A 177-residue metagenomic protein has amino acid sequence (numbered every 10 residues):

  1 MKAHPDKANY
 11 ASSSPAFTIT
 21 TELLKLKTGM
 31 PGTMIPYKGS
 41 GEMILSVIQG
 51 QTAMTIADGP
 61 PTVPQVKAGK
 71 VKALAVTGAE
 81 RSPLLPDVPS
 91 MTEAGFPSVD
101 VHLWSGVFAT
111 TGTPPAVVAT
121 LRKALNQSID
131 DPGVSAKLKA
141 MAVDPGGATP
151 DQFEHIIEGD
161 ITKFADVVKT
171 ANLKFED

Functional and structural regions predicted by a protein language model:
M1-E42, M91, W104-K137: Hinge/capping helix and adjacent helix->loop/strand transition within the periplasmic-binding protein
A3-K7, G50-Q51, A68-K70, A94 (+2 more regions): Structured helix-beta-strand junction loops
K7-V88: Ligand-binding pocket segment of bilobal, Venus flytrap-like solute-binding proteins
N9, T33, T55, L74 (+4 more regions): A local structural micro-motif
K27-M30, K67, E93, P115-D177: An extracytoplasmic/periplasmic, membrane-proximal ligand-sensing/linker region
M34, A53, S82, A109-G112 (+3 more regions): Short N-terminal micro-motifs specific to bacterial/archaeal maturation and metal-cluster initiation sites
T62-D131, T162, E176: C-terminal lobe and pocket-closing loops of periplasmic/extracytoplasmic Venus-flytrap solute-binding proteins
